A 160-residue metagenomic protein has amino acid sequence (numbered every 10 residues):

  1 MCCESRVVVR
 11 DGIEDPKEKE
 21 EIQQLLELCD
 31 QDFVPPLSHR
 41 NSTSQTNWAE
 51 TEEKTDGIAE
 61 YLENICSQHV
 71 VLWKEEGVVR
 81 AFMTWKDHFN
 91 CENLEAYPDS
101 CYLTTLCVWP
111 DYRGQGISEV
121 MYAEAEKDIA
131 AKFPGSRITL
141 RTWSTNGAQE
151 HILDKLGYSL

Functional and structural regions predicted by a protein language model:
M1-Q24, L28-Q31, P35-L37: Conserved N-terminal entry element of GNAT/NAT acetyltransferase domains
D15, E27-T104, W109-P110: Acetyl-CoA-dependent GNAT
E21-L28, G57-E60, V120, E124: Alpha-helical elements of Rossmann-like donor-binding domains used by nucleotide-donor carbohydrate transfer enzymes
S67-Q68, F133-G135: Short, high-confidence coil segments that cap the C-terminus of an alpha-helix and link into the following beta-strand
V108, G114-K127, H151, K155: Conserved acetyl-CoA-binding loop-helix of GNAT-fold acetyltransferases
S136, S159: Short acidic/polar active-site loop segments enriched in Thr and Asp
T139-E150: Conserved beta-strand-loop-alpha-helix junction that forms the acyl-donor binding cleft
